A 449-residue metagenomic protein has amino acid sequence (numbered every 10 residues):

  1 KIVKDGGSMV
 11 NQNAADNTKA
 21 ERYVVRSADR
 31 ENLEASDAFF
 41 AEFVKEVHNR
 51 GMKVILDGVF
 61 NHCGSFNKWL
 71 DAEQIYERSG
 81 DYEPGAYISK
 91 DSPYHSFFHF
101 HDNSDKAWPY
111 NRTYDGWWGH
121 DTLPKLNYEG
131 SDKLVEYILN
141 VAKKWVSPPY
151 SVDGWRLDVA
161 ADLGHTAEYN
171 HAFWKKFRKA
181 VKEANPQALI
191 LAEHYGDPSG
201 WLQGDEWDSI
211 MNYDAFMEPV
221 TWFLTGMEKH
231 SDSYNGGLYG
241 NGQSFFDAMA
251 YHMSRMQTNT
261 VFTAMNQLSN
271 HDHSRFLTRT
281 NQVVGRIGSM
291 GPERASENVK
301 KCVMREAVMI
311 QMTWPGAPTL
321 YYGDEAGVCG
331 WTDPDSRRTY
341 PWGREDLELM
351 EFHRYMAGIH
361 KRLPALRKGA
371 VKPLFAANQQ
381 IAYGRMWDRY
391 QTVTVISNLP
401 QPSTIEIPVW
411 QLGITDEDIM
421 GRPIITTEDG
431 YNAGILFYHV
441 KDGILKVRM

Functional and structural regions predicted by a protein language model:
K1-D37, H120-V135, D158-Y169, D232-G240 (+2 more regions): The substrate-binding groove and active-site-proximal loops of carbohydrate-active enzymes, especially glycoside
K1-K45, Q74-N127: Aromatic- and acidic-residue-enriched carbohydrate-binding clefts of CAZyme catalytic domains
S36, F40, L134-I138, N170 (+3 more regions): Aromatic/hydrophobic pocket-lining residues that form the small-molecule binding cavity in soluble enzyme cores
V44, H48-M52, N61-H62, N67-G85 (+8 more regions): Active-site-proximal helices and loops of the catalytic beta/alpha 8
D132-P148, M304-V308: Short, acidic/polar
P149-V152, G316: A structural motif
F246-T332, L347-E348, I381: Substrate-binding clefts and catalytic carboxylate motifs of secreted carbohydrate-active enzymes
K300-M304, T313-L320, D324-M449: Carbohydrate-interacting/catalytic domains
